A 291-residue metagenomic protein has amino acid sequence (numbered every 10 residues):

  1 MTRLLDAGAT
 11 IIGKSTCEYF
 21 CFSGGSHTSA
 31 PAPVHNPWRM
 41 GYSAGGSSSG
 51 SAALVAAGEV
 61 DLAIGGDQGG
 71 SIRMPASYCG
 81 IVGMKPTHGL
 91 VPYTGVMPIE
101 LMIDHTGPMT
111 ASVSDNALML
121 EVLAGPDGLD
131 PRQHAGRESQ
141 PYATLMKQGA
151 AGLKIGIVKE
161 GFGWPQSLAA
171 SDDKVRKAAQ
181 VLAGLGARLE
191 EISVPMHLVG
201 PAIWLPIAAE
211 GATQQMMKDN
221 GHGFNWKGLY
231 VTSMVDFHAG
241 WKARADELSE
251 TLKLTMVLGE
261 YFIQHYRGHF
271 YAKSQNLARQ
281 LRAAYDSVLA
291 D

Functional and structural regions predicted by a protein language model:
M1-Q68, A151, V158, K177-Q180 (+1 more regions): Gly/Ser-rich catalytic/binding loops embedded in alpha/beta enzyme cores
L5-D6, V55-A56, R73, M217 (+2 more regions): Alpha-helix boundary recognition
F20-S23, I72-R73, L198-P201: Short secondary-structure boundary/hinge segments and terminal tails
G24-G25, P31-P33, A52-V158, Q166-S167 (+1 more regions): Fold-level recognition of mixed alpha/beta catalytic cores in primary-metabolism enzymes, strongest
S43, H105, I263: Generic anion/oxyanion-binding catalytic loop in active/binding sites
V122-D291: Amidase signature
